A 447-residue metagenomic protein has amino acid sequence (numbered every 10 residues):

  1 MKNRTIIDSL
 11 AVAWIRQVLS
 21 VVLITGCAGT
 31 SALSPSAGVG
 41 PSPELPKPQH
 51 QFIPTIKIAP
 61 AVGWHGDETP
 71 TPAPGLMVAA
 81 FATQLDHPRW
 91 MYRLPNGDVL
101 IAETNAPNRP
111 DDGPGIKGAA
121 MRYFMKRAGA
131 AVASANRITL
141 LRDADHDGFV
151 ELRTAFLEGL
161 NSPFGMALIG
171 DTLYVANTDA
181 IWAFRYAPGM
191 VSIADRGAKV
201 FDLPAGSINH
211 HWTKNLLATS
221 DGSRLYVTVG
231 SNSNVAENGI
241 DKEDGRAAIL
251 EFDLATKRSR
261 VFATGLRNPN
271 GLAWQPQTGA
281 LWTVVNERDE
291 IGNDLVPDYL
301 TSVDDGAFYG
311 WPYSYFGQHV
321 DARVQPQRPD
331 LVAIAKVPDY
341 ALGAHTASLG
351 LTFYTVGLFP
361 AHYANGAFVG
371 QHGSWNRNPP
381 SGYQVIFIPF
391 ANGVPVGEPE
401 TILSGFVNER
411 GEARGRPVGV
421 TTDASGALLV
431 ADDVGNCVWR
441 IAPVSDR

Functional and structural regions predicted by a protein language model:
T25-G26: C-terminal motif of bacterial Sec signal peptides marking the signal peptidase cleavage site
G29-P72, P110-D112, G118-G129, A133-A135 (+8 more regions): Beta-propeller domain segments
A82-Q84, A155-L160, V200-I208, V261-G265 (+3 more regions): Surface loop/turn motifs at the tips and blade-to-blade linkers of beta-strand repeat domains
L94-N96, L168-G170, A218-G222, P276-T278 (+2 more regions): Residue-level detector of Asp-centered blade-edge/turn motifs that repeat once per structural unit in beta-propeller
D98-L100, T172-V175, W182, R224-T228 (+3 more regions): Conserved beta-propeller blade signature
T104, T178-A180, Y186, G230-N232 (+4 more regions): Short loop/turn segments immediately following the C-termini of beta-strands
E151-D171, N177-T219: Asp-box/WD-like beta-propeller blade repeats and closely related beta-sheet repeat scaffolds
T421-R447: Blade-level signature of beta-propeller repeat domains, shared across WD40, Kelch, NHL, RCC1 and BNR/Asp-box propellers
